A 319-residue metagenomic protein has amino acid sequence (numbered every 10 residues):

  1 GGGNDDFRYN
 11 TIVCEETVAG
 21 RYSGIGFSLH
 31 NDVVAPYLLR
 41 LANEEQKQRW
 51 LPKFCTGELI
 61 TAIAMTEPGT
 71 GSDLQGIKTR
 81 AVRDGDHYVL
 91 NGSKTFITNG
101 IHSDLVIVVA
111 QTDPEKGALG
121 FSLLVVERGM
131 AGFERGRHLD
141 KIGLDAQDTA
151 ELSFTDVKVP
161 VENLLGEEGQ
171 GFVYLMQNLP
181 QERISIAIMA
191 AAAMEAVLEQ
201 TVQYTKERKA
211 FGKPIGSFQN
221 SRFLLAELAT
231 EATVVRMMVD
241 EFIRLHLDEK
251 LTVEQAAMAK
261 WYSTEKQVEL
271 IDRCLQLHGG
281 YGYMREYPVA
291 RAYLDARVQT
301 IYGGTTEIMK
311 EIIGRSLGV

Functional and structural regions predicted by a protein language model:
G1-G20, L41-Q46, K53-E58, D73-L74 (+4 more regions): Alpha-helical interface subdomain recognition
D5-D6, D73-Q75, N99-S103, G117-G120 (+2 more regions): Short glycine/proline-enriched turns and hinge-like loops at secondary-structure junctions
V13-V18, A110, V126-A131, T155-V159: Short Ser/Thr-interspersed hydrophobic loop/turn segments at strand-loop and sheet-helix junctions that line or gate
G26-E45, G71: N-terminal glycine-rich flavin-associated loop
F27, F54, G69-S72, F96-N99 (+2 more regions): Short Gly/Pro-enriched turn/cap motifs at secondary-structure boundaries
G57-M65, V109: A short, Trp-centered hydrophobic/proline-enriched beta-strand micro-motif
G76, G129-P160: Flexible, small-/acidic-enriched active-site or ligand-binding loops
H87, N91-R135: A short core secondary-structure module
